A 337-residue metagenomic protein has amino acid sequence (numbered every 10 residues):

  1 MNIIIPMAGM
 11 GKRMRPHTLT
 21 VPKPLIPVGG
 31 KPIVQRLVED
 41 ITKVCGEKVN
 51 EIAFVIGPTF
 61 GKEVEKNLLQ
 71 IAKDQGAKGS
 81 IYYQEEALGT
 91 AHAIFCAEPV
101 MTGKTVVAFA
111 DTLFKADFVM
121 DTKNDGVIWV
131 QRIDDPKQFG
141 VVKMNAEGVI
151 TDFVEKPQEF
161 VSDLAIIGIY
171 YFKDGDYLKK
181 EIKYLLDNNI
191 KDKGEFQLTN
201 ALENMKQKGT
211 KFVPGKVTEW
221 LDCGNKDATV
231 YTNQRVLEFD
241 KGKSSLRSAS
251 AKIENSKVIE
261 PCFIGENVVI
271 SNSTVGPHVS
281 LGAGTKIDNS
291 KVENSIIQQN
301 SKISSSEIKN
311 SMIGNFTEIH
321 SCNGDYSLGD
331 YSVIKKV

Functional and structural regions predicted by a protein language model:
N2-I5, R13, L19, P27 (+4 more regions): Conserved N-terminal catalytic core of the sugar/cofactor nucleotidyltransferase
G11-P16, K137: Short N-terminal binding/cap micro-motifs at the start of the first secondary-structure element
A53-G57, V130, I296, M312: Short internal beta-strands
A110-L113: The conserved acidic donor/metal-binding loop of glycosyltransferases
K115-Q138: Conserved donor-nucleotide/metal-binding helix-loop-beta segment in metal-dependent transferases, i.e., the alpha-helix
V149-V236: Catalytic-core segments of class I nucleotidyltransferases/pyrophosphorylases that form NMP-activated intermediates
E203-H278: Extended, small-residue-rich solenoid/repeat segments and analogous flexible loops that form exposed scaffolds
L246-V337: Structural signal for interior beta-strand "rungs" in well-ordered beta-sheet cores of soluble enzyme domains
